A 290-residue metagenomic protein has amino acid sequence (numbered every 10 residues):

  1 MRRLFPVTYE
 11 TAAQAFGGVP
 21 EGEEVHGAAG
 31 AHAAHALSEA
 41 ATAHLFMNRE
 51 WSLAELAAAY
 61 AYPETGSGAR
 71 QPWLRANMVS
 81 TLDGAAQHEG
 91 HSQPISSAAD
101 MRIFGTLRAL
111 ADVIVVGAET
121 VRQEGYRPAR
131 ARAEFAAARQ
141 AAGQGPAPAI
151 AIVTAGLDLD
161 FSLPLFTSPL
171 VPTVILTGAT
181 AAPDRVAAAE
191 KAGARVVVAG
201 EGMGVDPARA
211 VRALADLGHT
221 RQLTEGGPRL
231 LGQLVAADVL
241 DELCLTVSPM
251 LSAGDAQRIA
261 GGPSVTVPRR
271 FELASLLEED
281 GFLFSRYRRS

Functional and structural regions predicted by a protein language model:
M1-S290: Enzymes that bind and transform nitrogen-containing heteroaromatic metabolites
